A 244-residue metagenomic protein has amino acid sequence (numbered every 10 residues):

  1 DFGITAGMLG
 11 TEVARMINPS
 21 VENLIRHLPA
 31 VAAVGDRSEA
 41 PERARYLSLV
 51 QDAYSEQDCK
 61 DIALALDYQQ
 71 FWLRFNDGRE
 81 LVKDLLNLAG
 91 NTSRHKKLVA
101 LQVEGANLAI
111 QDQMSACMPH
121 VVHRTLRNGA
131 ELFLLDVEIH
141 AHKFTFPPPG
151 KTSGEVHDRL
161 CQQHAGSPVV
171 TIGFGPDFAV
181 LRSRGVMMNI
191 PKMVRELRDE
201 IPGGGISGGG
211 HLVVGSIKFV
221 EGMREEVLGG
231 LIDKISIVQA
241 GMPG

Functional and structural regions predicted by a protein language model:
D1-I139, P147, V156-D158, Q162-H164 (+1 more regions): A structured phosphate/pyrophosphate-recognition subdomain
P19, R43-R45, F133-G244: Glycine-rich, acidic loop segments that terminate in or are immediately followed by a histidine
